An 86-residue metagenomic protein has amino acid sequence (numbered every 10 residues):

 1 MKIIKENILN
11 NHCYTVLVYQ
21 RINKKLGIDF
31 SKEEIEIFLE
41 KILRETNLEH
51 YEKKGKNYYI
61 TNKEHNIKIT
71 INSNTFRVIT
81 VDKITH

Functional and structural regions predicted by a protein language model:
M1-H86: Ribonuclease/tRNase effector modules and their secretory precursors
